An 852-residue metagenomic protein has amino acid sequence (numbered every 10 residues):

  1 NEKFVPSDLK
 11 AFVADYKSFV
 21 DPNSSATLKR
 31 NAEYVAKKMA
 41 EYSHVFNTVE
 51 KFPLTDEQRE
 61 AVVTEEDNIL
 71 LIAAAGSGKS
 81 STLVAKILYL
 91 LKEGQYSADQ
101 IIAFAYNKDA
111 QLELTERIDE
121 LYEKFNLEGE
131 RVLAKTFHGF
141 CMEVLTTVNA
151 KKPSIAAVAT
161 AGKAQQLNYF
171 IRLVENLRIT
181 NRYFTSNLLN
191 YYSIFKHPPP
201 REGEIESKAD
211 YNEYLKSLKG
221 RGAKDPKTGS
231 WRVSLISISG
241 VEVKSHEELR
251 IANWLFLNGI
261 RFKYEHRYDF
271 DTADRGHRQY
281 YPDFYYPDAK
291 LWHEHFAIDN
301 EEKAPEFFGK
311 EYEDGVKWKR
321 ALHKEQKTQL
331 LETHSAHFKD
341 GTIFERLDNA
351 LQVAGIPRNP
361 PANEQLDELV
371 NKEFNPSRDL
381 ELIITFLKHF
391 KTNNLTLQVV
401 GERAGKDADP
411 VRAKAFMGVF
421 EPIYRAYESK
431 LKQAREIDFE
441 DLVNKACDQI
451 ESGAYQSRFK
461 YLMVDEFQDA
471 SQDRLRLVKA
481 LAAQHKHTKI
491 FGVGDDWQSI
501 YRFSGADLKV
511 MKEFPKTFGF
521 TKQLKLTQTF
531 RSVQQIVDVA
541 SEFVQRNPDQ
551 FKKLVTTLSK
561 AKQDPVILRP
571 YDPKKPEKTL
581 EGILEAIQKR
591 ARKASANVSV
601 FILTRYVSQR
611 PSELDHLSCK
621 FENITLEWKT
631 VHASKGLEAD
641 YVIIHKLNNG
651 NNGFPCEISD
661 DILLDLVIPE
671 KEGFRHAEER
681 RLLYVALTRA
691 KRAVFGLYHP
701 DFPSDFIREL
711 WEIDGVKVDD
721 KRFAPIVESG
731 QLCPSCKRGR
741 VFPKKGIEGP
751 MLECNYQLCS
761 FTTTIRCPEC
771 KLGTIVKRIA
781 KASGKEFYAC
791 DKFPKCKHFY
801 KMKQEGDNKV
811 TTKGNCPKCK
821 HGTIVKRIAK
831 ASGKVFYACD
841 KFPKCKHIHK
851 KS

Functional and structural regions predicted by a protein language model:
N1-T27, A164-T228, D340-A426: Basic/charged alpha-beta structural segments of nucleotide/phosphate-handling enzymes
S7, K17-A75, S81-T82, I102 (+12 more regions): Conserved helicase NTPase motor core
S80-L83, F520-K522, T529-I624, A633 (+1 more regions): Helicase P-loop NTPase motor core
Q100, A105-I194, A321-E381, T630: Conserved P-loop NTPase-based nucleic-acid remodeling module centered on helicase motor cores
F256-G276, D283: A short acidic/basic microdomain associated with nuclease active sites
Y281-V316, W497: Short beta-strand-loop-alpha-helix junction that forms the active-site gateway of nucleic-acid-processing nucleases
G315, R320-A321, Q472-D564: Conserved RecA-like helicase ATPase core segment that couples NTP binding/hydrolysis to strand translocation
S595-S599, E622-T625, S634-L697: Conserved helicase C-terminal RecA-like lobe
